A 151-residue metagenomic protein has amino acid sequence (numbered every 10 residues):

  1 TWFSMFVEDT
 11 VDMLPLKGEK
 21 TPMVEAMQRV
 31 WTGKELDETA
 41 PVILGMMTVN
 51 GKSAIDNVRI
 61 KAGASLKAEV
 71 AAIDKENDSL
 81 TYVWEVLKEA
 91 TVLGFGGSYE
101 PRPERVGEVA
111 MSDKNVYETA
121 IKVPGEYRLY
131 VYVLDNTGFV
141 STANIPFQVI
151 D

Functional and structural regions predicted by a protein language model:
T1-S53, K61: Aromatic-rich peripheral "rim/lid" segments of glycoside hydrolase catalytic domains that contact and position glycan
K61-A64, A68-E76, K88-A90, D135: Extracellular acidic, Ser/Thr/Pro-rich low-complexity tracts
S65, S79, P124-R128: Extracellular Ig-like/FN3 beta-sandwich strand-entry sites
Y82-W84: Short beta-strand elements bearing conserved aromatic residues within extracellular beta-rich modules
K88-E118: Surface-exposed, flexible coil segments in extracellular/virion-facing regions
F139-I145: Extracellular and select intracellular beta-sandwich modules with Ser/Thr-enriched, small-residue motifs on
P146-D151: Short beta-strand edge segments in extracellular beta-sheet folds
